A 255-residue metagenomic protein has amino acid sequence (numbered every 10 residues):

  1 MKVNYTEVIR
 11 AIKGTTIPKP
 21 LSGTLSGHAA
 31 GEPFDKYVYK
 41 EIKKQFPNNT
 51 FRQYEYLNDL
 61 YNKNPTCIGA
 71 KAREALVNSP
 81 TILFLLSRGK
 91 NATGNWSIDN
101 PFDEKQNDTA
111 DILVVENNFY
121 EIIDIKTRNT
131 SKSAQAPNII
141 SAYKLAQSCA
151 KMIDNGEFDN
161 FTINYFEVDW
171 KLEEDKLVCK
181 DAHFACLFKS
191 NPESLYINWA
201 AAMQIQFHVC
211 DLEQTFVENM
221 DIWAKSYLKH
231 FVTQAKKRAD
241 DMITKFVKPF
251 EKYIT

Functional and structural regions predicted by a protein language model:
M1-T109, E116, E121, T127-T255: Nucleic-acid endonuclease domains
